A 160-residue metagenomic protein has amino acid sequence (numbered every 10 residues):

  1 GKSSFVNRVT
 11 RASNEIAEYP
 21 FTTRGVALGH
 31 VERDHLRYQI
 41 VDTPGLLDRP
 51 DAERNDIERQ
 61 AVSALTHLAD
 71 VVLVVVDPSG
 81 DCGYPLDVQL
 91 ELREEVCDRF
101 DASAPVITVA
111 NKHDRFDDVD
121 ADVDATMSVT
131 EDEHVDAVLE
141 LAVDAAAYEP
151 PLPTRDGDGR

Functional and structural regions predicted by a protein language model:
G1-V71, V143-A147, L152: Conserved G1/Walker A P-loop phosphate-binding module
R33-L36, I57-R155: Conserved C-terminal guanine-recognition region of P-loop GTPase G domains, centered on the G4
G157-R160: Long, well-ordered amphipathic alpha-helical subdomains in the mid-to-C-terminal portions of large enzyme subunits
